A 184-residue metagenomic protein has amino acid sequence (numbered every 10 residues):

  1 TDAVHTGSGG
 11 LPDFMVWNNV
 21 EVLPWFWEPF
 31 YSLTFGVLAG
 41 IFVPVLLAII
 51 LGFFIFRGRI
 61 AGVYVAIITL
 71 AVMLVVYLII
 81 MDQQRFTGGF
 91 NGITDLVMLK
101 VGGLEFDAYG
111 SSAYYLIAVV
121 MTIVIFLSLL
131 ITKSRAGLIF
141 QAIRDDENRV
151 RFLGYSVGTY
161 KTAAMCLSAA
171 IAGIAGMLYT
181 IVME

Functional and structural regions predicted by a protein language model:
T1-E184: Transmembrane alpha-helices and adjacent helix-loop boundaries
